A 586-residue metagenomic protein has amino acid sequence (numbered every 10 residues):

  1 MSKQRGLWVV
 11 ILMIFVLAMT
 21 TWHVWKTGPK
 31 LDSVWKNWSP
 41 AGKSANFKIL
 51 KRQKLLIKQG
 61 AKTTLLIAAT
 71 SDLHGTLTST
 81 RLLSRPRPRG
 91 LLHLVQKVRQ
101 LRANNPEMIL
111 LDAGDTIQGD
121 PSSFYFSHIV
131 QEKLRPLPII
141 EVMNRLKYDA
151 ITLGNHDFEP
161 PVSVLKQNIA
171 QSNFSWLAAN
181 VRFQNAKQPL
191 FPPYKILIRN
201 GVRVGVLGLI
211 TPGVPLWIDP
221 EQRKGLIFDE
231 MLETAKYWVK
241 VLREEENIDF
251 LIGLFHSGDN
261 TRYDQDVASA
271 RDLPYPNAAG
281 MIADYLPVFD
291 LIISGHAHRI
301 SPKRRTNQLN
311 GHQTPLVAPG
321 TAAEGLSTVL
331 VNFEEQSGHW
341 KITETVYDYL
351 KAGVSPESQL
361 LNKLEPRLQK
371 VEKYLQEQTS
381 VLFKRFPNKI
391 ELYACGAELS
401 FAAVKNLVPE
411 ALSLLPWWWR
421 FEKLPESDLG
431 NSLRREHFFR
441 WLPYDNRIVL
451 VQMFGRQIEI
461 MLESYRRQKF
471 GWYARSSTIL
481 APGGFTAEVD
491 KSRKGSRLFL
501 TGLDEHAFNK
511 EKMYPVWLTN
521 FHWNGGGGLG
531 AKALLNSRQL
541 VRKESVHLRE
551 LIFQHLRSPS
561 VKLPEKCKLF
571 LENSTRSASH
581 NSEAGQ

Functional and structural regions predicted by a protein language model:
M1-I14: N-terminal Sec-pathway targeting helices
F15-T20: Hydrophobic h-region of N-terminal signal peptides that target proteins for export in Gram-negative bacteria
T21-K351, A403, Q468-F470, R542-V546 (+1 more regions): Acidic, metal/ion-coordinating pockets
W38-L66, T76, S84-R89, H93 (+6 more regions): Feature captures C-terminal
R89, H93, P138, P192 (+12 more regions): Generic recognition of stable, solvent-exposed alpha-helical segments in well-folded globular domains
W340, D348-L433: Hard-cation-handling environments
